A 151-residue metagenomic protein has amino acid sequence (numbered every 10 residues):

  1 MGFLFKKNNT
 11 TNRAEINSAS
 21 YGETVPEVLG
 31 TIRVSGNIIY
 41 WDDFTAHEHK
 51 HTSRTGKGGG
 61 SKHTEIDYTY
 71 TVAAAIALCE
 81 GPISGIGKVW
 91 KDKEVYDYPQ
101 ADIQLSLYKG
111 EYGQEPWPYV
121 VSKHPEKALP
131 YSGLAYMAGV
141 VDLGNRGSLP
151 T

Functional and structural regions predicted by a protein language model:
M1-T151: Polar, S/T/G-rich
